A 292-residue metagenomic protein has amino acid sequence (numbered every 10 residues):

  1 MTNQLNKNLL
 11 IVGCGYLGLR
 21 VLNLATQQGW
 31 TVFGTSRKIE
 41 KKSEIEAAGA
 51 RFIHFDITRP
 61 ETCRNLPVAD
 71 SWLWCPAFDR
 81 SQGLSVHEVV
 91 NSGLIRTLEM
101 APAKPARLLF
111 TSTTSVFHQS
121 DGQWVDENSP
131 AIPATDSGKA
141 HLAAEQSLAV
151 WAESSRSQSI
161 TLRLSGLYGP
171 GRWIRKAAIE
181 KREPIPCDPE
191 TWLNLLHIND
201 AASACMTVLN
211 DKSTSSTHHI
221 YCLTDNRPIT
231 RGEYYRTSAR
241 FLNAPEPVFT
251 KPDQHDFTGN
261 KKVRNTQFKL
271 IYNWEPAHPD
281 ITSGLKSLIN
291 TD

Functional and structural regions predicted by a protein language model:
L9-G13: Conserved N-terminal Rossmann-fold NAD(P)-binding element of oxidoreductases
G18-L19: N-terminal Rossmann-fold NAD(P) dinucleotide-binding loop
F55-T58, D256-D292: C-terminal amphipathic/interface module of NAD(P)-dependent oxidoreductases and related NAD-binding regulators
L66-L109: NAD(P)-cofactor binding segment of oxidoreductase domains
R96-D136: Conserved Rossmann-fold NAD(P)-dependent oxidoreductase catalytic core, especially the SDR/UDP-sugar
E145-P170: Conserved beta-loop-beta element that borders a ligand/cofactor-binding pocket
L167-A177, P186-L209: Substrate-positioning beta->alpha
A204, D211-Q254, G259: Mid/C-terminal beta-alpha module of Rossmann-like enzyme folds, strongest in SDR-family dehydrogenases/epimerases
